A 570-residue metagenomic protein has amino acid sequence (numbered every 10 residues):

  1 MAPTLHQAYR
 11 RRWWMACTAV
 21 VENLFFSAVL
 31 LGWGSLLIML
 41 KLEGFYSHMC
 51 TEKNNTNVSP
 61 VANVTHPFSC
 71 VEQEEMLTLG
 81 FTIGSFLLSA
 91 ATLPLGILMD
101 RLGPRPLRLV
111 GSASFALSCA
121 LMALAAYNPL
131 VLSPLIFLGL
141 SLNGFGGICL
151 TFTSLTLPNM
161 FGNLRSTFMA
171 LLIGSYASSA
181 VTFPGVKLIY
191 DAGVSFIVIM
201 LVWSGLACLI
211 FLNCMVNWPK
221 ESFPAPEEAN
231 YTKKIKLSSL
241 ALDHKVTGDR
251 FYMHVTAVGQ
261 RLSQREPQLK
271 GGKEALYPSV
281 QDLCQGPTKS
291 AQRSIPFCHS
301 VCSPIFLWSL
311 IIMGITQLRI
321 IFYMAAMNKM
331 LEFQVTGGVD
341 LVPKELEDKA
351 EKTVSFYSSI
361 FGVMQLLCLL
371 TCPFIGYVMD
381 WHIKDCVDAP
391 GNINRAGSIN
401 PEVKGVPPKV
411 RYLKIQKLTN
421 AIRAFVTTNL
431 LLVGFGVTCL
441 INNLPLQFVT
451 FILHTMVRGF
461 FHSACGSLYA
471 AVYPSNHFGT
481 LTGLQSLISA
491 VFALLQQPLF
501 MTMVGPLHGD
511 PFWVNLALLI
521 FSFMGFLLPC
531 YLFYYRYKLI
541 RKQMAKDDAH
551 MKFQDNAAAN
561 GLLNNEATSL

Functional and structural regions predicted by a protein language model:
M1-E74, K220-S222, L262, E266-W308: Cytosolic juxtamembrane N-terminal segment immediately preceding the first transmembrane helix of multi-pass
V29-L40, A291, F297-G376, H462-G466 (+1 more regions): Extracytoplasmic gate region of multi-pass secondary transporters
N57-P67, L79-I97, V181, S359-Y377 (+1 more regions): Central cavity-lining transmembrane alpha-helices of secondary-active solute carriers, predominantly the Major
A90-S133: Conserved MFS/SLC helix-loop-helix module at the cytosolic interface between two early adjacent transmembrane helices
A113-L130, A396-G397, L430-N442, L494: C-terminal ends and interior cores of transmembrane alpha-helices in multi-pass membrane transporters/permeases
S118, L130-L150, L446-F460: Hydrophobic core of transmembrane alpha-helices in multi-pass small-molecule transporters, especially MFS/SLC-type
N143, G147-L150, N159-C214, S358-C372 (+1 more regions): Glycine-rich segments within core transmembrane alpha-helices of 12-TM secondary carriers
W218-I311, F322, A326-M327, V342-P343 (+2 more regions): Long, low-complexity inter-transmembrane loops of multi-pass membrane transporters
